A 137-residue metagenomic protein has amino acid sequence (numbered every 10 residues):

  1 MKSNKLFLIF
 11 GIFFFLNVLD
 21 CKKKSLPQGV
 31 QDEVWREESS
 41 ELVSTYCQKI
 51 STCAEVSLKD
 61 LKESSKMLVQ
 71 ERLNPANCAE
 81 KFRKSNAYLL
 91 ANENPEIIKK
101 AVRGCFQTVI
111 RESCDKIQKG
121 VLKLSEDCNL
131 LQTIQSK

Functional and structural regions predicted by a protein language model:
M1-K23: Sec-dependent bacterial lipoprotein signal peptides
F7, Q28-E33, S64, A91 (+1 more regions): Residues at structural and domain junctions
V18-V43: Bacterial Sec-dependent N-terminal signal peptides
V34-C53, K81, S85, A101: Charged, low-complexity, helix-prone segments enriched in Lys/Glu/Asp/Gln
S40-A76: Post-signal-peptide N-terminal segment of Sec-exported extracytoplasmic proteins
E63-K137: Compact alpha-helical subdomains of small soluble proteins
